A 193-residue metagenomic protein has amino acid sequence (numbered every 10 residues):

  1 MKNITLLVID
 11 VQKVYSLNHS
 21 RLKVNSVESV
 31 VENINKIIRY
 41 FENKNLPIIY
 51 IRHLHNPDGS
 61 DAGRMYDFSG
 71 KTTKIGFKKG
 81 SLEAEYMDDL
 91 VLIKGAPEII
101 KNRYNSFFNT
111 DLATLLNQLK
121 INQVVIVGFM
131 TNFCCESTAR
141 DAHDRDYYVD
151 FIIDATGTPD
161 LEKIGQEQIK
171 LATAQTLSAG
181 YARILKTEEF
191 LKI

Functional and structural regions predicted by a protein language model:
M1-T5, N35-K44, G70-I193: Active-site-adjacent betaalpha module
T5-V11: N-terminal nucleotide-binding beta1-loop-alpha1 segment
Y15-S16: Catalytic P-loop NTPase motifs of RecA-like helicase/translocase cores
S20-V27: Short glycine-enriched, charge-decorated loop/helix-capping segments at active-site entrances that position
S29, N33: Charged catalytic carboxylate motif
L46-H53, I152: Short beta-strand segments at enzyme active-site cores
R52-L54, F129-M130: Short, well-ordered beta-to-alpha junction loops that form the rim of enzyme active sites and present histidine/acidic
G59-K74: Short, electropositive alpha-helical surface patch
